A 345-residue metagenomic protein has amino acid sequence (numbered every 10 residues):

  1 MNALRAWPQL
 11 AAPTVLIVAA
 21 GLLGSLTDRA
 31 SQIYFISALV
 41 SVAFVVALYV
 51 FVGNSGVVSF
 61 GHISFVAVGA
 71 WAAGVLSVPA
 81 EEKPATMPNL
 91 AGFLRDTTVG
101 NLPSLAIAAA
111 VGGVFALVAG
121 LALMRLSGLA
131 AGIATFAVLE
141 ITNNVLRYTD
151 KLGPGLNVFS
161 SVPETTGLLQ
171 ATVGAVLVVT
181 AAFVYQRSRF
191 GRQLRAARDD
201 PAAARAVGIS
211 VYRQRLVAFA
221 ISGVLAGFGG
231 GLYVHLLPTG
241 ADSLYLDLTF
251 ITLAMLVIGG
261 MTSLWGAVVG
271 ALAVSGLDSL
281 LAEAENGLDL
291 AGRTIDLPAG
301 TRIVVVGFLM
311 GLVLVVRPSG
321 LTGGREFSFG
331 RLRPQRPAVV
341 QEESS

Functional and structural regions predicted by a protein language model:
M1-S345: Transmembrane alpha-helices and adjacent helix-loop boundaries
